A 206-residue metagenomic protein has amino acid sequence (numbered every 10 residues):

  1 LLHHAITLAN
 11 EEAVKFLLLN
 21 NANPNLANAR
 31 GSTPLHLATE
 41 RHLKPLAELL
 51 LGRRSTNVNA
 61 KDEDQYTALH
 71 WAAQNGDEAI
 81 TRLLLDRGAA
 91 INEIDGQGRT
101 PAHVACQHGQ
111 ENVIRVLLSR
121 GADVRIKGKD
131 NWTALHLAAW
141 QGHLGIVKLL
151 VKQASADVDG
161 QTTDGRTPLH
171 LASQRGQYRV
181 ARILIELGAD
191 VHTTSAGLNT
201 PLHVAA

Functional and structural regions predicted by a protein language model:
L1-E12, F16-N20, A29-G31, K44: Leucine-rich, hydrophobic repeat-scaffold detector
H4-N10, L37-L43, W71-D77, V104-Q110 (+3 more regions): Ankyrin repeat A-helix N-terminal signature
E11, L18-A27, P34-T39, L118 (+1 more regions): N-terminal/domain-start segments enriched in small and hydrophobic, helix-friendly residues, covering either
K15-N23, E48-T56, R82-A89, R115-A122 (+2 more regions): Ankyrin repeat domain, specifically the short helix-to-loop turn at the C-terminus of the second helix of each repeat
W140, T163-R166, L171-R175, R179 (+1 more regions): Eukaryotic tandem repeat interaction scaffolds
